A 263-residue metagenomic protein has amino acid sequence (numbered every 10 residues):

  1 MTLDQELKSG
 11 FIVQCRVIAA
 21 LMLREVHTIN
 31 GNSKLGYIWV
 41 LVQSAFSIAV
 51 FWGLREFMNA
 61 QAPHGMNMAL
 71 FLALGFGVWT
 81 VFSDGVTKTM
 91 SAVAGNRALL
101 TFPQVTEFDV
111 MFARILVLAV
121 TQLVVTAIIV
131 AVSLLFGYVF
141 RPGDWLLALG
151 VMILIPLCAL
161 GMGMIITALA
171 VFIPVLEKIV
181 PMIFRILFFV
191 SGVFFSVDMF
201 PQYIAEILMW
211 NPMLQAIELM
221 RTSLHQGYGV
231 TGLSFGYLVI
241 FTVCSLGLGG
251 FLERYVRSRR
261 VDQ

Functional and structural regions predicted by a protein language model:
M1-Q263: Hydrophobic transmembrane alpha-helices and immediately adjacent juxtamembrane helices of multi-pass inner-membrane
